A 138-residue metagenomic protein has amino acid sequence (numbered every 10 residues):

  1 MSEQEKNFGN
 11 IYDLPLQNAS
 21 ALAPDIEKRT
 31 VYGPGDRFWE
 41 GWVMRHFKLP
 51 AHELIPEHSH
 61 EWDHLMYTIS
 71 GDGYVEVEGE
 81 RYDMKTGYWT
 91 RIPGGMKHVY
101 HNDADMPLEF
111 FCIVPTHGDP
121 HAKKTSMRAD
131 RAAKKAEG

Functional and structural regions predicted by a protein language model:
M1-G41, T125-G138: A short, N-terminal "cap"/entry segment at the start of jelly-roll beta-barrel domains of the cupin/DSBH fold
T30-G33, V43-H60, G94: Conserved short histidine dyad/triad with adjacent acidic residue
D36-E40, L49-E53, S70-Y74, T116-D119: Short, charged/polar surface micro-motifs in flexible loops or helix N-caps
F38, G94-P120: Ligand-binding loop in jelly-roll beta-barrel domains
H46-P50, S59-V77, I113: Short, conserved beta-strand element in jelly-roll/cupin
A51, E61, E80, M96-K97 (+1 more regions): A generic "binding-loop/recognition-motif" signal
G79-G95: Short acidic-glycine-tyrosine-enriched beta hairpin
